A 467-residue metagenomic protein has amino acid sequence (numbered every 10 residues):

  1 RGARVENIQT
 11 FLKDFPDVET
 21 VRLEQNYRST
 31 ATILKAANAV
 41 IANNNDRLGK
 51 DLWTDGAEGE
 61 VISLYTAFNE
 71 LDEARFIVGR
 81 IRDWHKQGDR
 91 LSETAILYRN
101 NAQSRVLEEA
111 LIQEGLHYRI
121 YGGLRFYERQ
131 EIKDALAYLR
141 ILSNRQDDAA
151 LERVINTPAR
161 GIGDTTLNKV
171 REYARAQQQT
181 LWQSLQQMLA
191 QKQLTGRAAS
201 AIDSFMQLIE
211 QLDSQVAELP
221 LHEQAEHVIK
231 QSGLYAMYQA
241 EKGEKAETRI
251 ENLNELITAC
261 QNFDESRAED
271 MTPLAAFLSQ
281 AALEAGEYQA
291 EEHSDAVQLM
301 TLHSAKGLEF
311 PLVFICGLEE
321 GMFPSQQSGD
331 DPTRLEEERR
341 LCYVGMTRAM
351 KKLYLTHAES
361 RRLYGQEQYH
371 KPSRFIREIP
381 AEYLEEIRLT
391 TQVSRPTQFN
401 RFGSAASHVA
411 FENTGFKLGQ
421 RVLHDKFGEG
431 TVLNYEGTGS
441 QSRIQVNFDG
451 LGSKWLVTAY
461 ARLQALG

Functional and structural regions predicted by a protein language model:
R1-E73, G79, A137: Conserved RecA-like helicase ATPase core segment that couples NTP binding/hydrolysis to strand translocation
G2-E6, N26-A31, I41, E58-G59 (+8 more regions): Conserved nucleotide-binding/hydrolysis micro-motifs of P-loop NTPases
V18-T20, R47-G49, L91-E93, M271 (+1 more regions): Short secondary-structure junction motifs
Q25, I33, S63-A67, I77-F126 (+2 more regions): Conserved RecA-like ASCE P-loop NTPase motor core of nucleic-acid helicases/translocases
E58, S294, G439-S440: Short acidic/glycine-enriched loop/turn segments that link adjacent beta-strands
R90, S104-L116, R129, L136-Y383 (+1 more regions): Conserved helicase C-terminal RecA-like lobe
E128-E131, W455: Short, charged, surface-exposed secondary-structure boundary motifs
S266, A305-F323, Q327-S328, E337 (+1 more regions): Structural signature of nuclease core domains in nucleic-acid processing machines
